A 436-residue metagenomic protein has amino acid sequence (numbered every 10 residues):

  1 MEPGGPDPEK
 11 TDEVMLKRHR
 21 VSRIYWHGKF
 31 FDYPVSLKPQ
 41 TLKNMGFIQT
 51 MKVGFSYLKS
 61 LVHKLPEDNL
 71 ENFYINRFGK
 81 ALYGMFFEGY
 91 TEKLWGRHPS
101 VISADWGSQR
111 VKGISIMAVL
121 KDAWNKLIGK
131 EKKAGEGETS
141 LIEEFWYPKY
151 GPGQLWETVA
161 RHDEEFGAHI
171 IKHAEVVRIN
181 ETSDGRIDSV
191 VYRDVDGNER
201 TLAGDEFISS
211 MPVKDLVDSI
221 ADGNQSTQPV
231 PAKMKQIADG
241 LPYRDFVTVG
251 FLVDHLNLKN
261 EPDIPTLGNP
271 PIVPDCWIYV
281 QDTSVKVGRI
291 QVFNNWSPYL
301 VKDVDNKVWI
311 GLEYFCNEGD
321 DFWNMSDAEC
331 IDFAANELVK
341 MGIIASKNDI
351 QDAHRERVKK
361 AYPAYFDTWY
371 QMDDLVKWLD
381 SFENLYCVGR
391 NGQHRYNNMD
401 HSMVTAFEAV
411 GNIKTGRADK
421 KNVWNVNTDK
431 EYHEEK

Functional and structural regions predicted by a protein language model:
M1-L61: Dinucleotide-binding Rossmann-like beta1-alpha1 core, especially the glycine-rich loop that anchors the ADP
G28, Y74, T91, V159 (+5 more regions): A residue-level signal for conserved active-site and pocket-lining positions in enzyme catalytic cores
P39-T41, M45, T50-D188, D194-V195 (+1 more regions): Active-site/ligand-binding neighborhood in enzyme catalytic cores
K64, D205, S209-V217, D321-C330 (+2 more regions): Conserved mid-domain beta->alpha element of the FAD-binding
P148, K172-G342, K421-E431: Mid-domain catalytic core of redox enzymes that form a hydrophobic substrate pocket/lid adjacent to a catalytic redox
H169-I171, Q351-H354, Y386: General small-molecule cofactor/ligand-binding pocket signal
D320, I331-D380, E431: Flavin (FAD/FMN) cofactor-binding core of flavoprotein oxidoreductases
R355-E356, Y365-K436: C-terminal lid/capping helical subdomain adjacent to the catalytic/cofactor pocket in oxidative enzymes
